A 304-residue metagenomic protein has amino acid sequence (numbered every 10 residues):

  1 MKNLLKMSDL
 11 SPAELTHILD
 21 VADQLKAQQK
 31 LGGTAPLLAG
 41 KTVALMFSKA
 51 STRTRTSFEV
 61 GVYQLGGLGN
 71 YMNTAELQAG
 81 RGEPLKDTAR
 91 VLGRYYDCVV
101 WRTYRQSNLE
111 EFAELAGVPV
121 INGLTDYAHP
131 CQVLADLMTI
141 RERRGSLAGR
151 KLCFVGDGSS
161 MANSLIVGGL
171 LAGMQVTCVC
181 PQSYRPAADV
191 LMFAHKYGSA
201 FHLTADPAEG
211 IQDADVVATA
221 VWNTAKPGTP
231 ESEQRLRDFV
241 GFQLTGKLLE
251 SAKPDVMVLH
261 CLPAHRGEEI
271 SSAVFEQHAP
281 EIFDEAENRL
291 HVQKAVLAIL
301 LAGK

Functional and structural regions predicted by a protein language model:
M1-T56, V60: Positively charged, low-complexity intrinsically disordered leader regions
T42-V43, F47-Y95: Active-site cofactor/substrate anionic-group-binding motifs, chiefly glycine- and Lys/Arg-rich phosphate-binding loops
S48-V60, E142-A220: Glycine-rich phosphate/diphosphate-binding loop of Rossmann-like nucleotide-binding domains
L65, Y95, L115-A116, A172 (+3 more regions): Short, structured coil segments at secondary-structure junctions
R90, D97-G168, H260: Anion-binding alpha/beta catalytic cores of soluble intermediary-metabolism enzymes, centered on
H195-A273: Rossmann-like adenosine-cofactor binding region
D255-V256, C261-K304: Adenosine-phosphate binding glycine-rich loop
